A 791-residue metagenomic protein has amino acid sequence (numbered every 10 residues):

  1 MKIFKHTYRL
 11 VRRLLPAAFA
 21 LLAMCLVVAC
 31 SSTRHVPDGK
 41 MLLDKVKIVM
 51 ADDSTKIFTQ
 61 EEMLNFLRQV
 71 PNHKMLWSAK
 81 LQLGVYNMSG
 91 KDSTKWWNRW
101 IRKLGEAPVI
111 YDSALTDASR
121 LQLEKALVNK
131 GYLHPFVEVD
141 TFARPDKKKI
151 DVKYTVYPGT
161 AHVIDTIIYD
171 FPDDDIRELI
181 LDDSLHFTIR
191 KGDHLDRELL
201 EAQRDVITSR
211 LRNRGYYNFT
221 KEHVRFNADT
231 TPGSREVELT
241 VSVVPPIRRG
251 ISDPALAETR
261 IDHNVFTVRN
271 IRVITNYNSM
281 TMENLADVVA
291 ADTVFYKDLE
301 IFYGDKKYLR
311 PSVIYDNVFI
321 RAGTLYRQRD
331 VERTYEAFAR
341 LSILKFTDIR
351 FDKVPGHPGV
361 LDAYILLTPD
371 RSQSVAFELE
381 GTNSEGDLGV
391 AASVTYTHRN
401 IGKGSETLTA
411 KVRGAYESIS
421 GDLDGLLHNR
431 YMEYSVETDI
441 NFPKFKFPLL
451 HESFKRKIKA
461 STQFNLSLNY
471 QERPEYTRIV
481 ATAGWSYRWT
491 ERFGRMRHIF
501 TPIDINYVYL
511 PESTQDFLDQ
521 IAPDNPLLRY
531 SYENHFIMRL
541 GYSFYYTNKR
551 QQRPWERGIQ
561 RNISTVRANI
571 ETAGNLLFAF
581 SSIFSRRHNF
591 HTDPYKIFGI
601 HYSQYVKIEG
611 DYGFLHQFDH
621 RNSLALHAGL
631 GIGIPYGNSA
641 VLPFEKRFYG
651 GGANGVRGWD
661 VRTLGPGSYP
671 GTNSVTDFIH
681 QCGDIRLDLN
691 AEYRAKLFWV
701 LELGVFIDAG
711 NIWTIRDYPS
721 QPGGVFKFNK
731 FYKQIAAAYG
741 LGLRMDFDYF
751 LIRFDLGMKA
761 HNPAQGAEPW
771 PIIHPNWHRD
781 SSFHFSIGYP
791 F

Functional and structural regions predicted by a protein language model:
I3, S31-R340, I349, V360 (+2 more regions): Interaction-mediating elements
I3-A18: Bacterial N-terminal signal peptides that target proteins for export
L26-A29: C-terminal motif of bacterial Sec signal peptides marking the signal peptidase cleavage site
M50-D52, V156-T160, F171-D173, V241-I247 (+13 more regions): Flexible glycine-/small-residue-rich
E178-L181, K307-Y308, R327-R567, R657-G658 (+5 more regions): Gram-negative/organellar outer-membrane beta-barrel architecture
N284-V288, T382-E385, I499-K696, V705-F728 (+1 more regions): C-terminal outer-membrane beta-barrel translocator/porin domains of Gram-negative envelope proteins and their
K403, T572, D619, M745-Y749: A generic beta-sheet turn/junction motif
L701-F706, L751-G757: Conserved active-site loop/cleft motifs that coordinate metal ions or position small ligands
